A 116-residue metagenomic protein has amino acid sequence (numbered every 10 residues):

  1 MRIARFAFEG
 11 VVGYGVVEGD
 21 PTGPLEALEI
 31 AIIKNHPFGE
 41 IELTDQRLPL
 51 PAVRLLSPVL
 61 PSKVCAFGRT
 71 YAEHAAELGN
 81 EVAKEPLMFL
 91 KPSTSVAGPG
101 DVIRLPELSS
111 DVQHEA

Functional and structural regions predicted by a protein language model:
M1-L87, S93: N-terminal non-catalytic cap/leader segment that marks the start of a structured domain
A83, L90, S110-H114: Short, amphipathic alpha-helical segments
P92, V96-G98: Short, positively charged
G98-A116: A structural-propensity feature for long, helix-poor, extended segments
